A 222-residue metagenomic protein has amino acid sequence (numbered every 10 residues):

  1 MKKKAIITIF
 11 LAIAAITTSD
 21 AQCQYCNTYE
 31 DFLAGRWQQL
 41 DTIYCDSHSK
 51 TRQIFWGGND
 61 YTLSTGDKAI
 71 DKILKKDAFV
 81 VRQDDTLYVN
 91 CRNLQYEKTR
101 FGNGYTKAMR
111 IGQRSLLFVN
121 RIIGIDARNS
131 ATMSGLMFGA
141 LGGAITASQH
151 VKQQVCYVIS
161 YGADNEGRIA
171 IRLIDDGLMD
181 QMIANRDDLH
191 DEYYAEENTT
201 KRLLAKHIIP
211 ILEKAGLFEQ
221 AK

Functional and structural regions predicted by a protein language model:
M1-C26: Bacterial Sec-dependent N-terminal signal peptides
A12, A170, N198-T199: Short N-terminal micro-motifs specific to bacterial/archaeal maturation and metal-cluster initiation sites
Q24-L189: Aromatic-patch recognition
M182-K222: C-terminal partner/receptor-binding element of secreted or periplasmic proteins
